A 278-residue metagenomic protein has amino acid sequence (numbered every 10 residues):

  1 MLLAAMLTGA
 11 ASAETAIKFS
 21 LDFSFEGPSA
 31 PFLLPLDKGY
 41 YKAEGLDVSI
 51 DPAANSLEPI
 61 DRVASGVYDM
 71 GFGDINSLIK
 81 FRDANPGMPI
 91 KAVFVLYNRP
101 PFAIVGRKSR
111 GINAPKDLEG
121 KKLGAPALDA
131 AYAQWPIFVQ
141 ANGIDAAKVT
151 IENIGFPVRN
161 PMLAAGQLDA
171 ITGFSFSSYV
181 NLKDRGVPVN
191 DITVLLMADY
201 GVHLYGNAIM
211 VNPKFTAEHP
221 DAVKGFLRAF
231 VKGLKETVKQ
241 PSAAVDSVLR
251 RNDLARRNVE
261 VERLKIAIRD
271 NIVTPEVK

Functional and structural regions predicted by a protein language model:
M1-G9: Bacterial N-terminal signal peptides
A4, K80, N207-K214, R257: A short small-residue
E14-A165, D169-F176, L195-M197, V202-H203: Short, glycine-/small- and polar/acidic-enriched structural segments that line small-molecule recognition paths
L96-G106, V189-F215, L227, I266-N271: Periplasmic-binding protein-like
A217-K278: Secondary-structure end/capping motifs
